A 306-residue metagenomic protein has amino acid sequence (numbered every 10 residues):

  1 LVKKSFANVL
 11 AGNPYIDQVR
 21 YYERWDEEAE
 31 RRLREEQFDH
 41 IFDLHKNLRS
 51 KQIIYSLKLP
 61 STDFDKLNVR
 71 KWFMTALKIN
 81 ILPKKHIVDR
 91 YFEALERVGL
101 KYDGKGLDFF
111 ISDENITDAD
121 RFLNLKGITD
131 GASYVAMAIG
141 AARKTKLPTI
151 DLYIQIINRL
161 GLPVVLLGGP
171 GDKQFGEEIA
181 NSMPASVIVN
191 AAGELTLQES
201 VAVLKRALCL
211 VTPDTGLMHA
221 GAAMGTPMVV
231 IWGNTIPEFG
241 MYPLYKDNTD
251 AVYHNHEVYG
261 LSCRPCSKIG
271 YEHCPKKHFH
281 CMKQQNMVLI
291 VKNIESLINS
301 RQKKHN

Functional and structural regions predicted by a protein language model:
L1-N306: Catalytic machinery of carbohydrate-active enzymes, primarily nucleotide-sugar-dependent glycosyltransferases
